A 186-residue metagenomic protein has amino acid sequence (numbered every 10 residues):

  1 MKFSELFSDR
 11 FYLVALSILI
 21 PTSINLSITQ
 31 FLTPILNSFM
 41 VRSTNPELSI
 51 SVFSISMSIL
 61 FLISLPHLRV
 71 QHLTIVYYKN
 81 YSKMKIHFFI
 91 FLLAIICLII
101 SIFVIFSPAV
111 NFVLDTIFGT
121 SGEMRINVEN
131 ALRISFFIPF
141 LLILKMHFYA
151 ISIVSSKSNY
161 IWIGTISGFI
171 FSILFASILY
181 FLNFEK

Functional and structural regions predicted by a protein language model:
M1-T22, I75-I138, I178-K186: Short alpha-helical transmembrane segments in multi-pass integral membrane proteins
F11-I18, N37-F61, E123-N127, K186: Interfacial/gating helices of multi-pass transporter permease domains
I18-L26, L60-F61, S135, I161: Residue-level signature of transmembrane alpha-helical cores of multipass secondary-active transporters and flippases
P21, N25, T29-T33, S64 (+2 more regions): Alpha-helical transmembrane segments of multipass membrane proteins
S23, S27-S51, D115-T120, Y180-N183: Helix-terminus/linker motif at the lipid-water interface of multi-pass membrane proteins
L48, N159, F169-K186: Membrane-interface helix-loop junctions in multi-pass transport and translocation proteins
V52-S101, K145-S156, Y160: Small-residue-rich hydrophobic transmembrane alpha-helices
L68-Q71, I134-I153, I161-F171, K186: Short runs within selected transmembrane alpha-helices of multi-pass transporters and secretion channels
